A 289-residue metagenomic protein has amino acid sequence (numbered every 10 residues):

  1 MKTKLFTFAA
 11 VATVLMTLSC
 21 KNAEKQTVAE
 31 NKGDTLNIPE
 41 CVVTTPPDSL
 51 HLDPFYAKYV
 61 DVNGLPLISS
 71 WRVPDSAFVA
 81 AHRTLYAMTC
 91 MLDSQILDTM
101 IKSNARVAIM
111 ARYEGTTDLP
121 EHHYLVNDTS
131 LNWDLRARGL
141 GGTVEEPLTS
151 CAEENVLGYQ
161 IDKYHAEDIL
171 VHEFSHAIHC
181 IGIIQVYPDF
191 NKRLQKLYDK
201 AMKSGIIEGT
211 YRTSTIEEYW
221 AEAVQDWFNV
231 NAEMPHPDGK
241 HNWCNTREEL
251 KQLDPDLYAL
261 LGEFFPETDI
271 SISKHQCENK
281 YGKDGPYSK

Functional and structural regions predicted by a protein language model:
M1-F8: Bacterial N-terminal signal peptides that target proteins for export
A10-L15: Hydrophobic helical h-region of N-terminal Sec-dependent signal peptides in bacterial secretory/periplasmic proteins
T17-S19: C-terminal motif of bacterial Sec signal peptides marking the signal peptidase cleavage site
K21-N37: Sec-dependent signal peptide cleavage junction
L36-C41, P47-A57, V62-L65, S70 (+2 more regions): Acidic/His-rich structured neighborhood in mature extracellular/periplasmic domains
S49-H51, N127-A152, Q160, L194-K289: Metalloprotease/metallohydrolase-associated module, dominated by Zn2+-dependent proteases
